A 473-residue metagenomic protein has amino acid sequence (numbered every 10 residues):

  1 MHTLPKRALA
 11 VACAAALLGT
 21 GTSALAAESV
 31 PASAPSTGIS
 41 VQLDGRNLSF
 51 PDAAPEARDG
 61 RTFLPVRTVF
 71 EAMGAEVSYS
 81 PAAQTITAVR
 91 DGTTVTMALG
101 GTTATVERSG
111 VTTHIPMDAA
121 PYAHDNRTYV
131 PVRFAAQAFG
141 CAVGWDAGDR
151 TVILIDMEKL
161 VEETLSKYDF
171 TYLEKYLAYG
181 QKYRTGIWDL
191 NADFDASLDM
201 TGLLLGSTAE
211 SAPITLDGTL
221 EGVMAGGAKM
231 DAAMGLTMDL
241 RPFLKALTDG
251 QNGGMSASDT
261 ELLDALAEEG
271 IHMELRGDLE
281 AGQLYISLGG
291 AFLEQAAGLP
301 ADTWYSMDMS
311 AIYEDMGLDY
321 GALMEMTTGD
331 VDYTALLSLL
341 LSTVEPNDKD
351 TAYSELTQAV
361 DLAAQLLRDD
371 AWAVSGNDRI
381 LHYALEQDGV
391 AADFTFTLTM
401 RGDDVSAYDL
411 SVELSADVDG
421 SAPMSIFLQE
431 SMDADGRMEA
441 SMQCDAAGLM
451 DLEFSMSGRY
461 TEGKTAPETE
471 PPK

Functional and structural regions predicted by a protein language model:
H2-A8, T22-G202, T208-G376, I380-L385 (+3 more regions): Primary recognition of N-terminal secretory signal peptides and signal-anchoring hydrophobic helices
C13-G21: Hydrophobic core
